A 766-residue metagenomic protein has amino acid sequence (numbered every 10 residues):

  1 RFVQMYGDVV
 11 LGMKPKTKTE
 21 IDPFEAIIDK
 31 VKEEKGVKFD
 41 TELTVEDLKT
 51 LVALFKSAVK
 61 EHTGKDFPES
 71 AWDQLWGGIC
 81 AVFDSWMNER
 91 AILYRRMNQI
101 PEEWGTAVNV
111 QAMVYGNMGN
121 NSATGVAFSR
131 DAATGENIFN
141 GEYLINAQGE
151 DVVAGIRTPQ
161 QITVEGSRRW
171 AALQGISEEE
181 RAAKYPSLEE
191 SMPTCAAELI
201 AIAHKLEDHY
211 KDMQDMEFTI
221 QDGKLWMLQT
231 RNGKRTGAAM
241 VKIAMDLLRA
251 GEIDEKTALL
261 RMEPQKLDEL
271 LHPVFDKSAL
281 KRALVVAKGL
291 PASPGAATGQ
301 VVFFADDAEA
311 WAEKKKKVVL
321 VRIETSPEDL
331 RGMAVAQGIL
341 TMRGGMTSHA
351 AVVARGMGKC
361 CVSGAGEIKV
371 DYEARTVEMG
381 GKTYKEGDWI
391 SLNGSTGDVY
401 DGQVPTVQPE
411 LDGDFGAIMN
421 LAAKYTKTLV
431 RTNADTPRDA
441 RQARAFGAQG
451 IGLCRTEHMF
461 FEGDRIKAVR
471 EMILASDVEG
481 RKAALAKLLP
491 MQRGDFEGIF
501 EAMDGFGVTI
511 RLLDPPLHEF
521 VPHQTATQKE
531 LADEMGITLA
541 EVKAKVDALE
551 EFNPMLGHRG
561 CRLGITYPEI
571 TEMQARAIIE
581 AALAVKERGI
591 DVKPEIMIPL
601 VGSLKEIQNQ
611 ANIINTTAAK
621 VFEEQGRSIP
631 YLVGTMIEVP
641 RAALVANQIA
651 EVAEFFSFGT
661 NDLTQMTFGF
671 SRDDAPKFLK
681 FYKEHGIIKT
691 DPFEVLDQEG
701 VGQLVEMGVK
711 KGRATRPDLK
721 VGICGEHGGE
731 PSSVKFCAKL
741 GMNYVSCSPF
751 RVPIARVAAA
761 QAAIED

Functional and structural regions predicted by a protein language model:
R1-A283, A310, K316-V319, S326-R331 (+11 more regions): Nucleotide/phosphate-binding sheet-loop regions of phosphoryl- and nucleotidyl-transfer enzymes
M97, L259-W311, K316-V318, E324 (+5 more regions): Long, charged amphipathic helices and adjacent flexible linkers at domain junctions
N109, V302, V319-V321, L340 (+3 more regions): Structural motif
G223, R375, S395-G397, D662: Beta-strand-connecting loop/turn residues
K224-W226, V319, I323-A334, G338-L340 (+8 more regions): Glycine-rich phosphate/ribose-binding loops and adjacent secondary-structure elements that form binding surfaces
A305-A308, T325-P327, T347, V377-E378 (+4 more regions): A generic local structural motif
G338-T341, L429-R431: General secondary-structure propensity
L411-G413, L421-D766: Conserved alpha/beta-domain cores
